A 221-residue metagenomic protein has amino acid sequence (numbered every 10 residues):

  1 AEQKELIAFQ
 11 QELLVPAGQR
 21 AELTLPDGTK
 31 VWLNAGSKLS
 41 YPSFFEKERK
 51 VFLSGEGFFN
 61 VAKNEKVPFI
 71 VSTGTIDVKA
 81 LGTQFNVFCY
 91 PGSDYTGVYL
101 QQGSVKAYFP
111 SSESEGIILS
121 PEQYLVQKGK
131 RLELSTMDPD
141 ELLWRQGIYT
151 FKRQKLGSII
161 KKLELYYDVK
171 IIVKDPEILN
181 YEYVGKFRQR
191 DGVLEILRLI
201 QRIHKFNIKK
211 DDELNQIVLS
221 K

Functional and structural regions predicted by a protein language model:
A1-K221: A residue-level detector for the "anchor" residue at the start of short, highly conserved motifs
